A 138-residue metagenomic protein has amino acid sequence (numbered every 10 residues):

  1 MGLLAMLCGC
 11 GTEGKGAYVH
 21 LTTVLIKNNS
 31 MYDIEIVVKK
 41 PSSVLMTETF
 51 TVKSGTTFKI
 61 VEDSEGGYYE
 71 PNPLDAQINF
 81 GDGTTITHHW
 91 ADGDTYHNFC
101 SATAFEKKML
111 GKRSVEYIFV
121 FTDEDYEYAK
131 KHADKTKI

Functional and structural regions predicted by a protein language model:
M1-G11: Sec-dependent bacterial lipoprotein signal peptides
A5, N28-N29: A generic short-segment signal for beta-strand/edge and adjacent turn/coil regions
C10-L25, V37-S54, F58-S64, E70-I138: Intrinsically disordered, low-complexity segments enriched in small/polar residues
N29-I36: Short acidic/proline- and small/hydrophobic-mixed sequence motifs that coincide with surface turns and coil-to-beta
